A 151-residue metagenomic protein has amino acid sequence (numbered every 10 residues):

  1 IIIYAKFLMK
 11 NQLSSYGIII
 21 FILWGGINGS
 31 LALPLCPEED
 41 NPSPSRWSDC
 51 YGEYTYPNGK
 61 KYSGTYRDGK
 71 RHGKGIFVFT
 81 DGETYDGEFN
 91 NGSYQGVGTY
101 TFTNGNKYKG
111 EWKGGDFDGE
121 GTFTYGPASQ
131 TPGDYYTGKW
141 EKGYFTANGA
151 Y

Functional and structural regions predicted by a protein language model:
I1-L8: Short, Lys/Arg-enriched N-terminal segments with co-localized hydrophobic residues within the first ~10-30 amino acids
L8-G17: Bacterial N-terminal signal peptides that target proteins for export
Y16-W24: Sec-dependent N-terminal signal peptides
W24-Y151: Glycine/tyrosine- and acidic-biased, solvent-exposed loop/turn segments at the edges of beta-strands
